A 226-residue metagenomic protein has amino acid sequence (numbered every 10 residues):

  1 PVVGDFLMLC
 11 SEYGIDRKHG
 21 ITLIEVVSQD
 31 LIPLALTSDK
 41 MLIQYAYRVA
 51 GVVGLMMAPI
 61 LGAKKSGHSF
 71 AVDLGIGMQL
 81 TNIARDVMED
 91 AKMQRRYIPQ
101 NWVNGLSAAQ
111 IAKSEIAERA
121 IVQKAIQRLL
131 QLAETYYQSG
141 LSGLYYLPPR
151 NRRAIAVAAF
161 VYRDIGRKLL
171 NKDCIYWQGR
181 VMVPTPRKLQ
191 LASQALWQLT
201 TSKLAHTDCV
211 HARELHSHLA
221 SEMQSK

Functional and structural regions predicted by a protein language model:
P1-G77, A84, E89-K226: Catalytic cores of Mg2+-dependent Asp-rich isoprenoid enzymes
